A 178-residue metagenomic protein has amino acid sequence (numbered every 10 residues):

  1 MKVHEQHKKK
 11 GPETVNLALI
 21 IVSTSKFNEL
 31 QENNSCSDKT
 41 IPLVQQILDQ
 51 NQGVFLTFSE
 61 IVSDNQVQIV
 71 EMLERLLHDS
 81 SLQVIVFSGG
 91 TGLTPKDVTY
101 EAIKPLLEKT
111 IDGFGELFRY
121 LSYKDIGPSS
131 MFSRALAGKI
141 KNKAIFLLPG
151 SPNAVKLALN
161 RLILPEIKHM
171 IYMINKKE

Functional and structural regions predicted by a protein language model:
M1-E178: Non-catalytic beta/alpha edge segments that cap or flank active sites
